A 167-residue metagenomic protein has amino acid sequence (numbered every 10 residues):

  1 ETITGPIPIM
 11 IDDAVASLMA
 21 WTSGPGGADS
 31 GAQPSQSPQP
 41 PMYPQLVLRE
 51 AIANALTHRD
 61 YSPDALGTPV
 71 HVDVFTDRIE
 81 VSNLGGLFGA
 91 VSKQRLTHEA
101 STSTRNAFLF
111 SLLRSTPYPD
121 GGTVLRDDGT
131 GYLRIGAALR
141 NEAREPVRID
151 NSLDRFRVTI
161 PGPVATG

Functional and structural regions predicted by a protein language model:
E1-D12, V47, I52, L56-T166: Conserved beta-strand-loop-beta-strand hairpin that lines the nucleotide-binding pocket of ATP/GTP-utilizing enzymes
G5, T22-I52: Conserved short strand/loop->alpha-helix "switch" segment adjacent to the catalytic nucleotide/phosphoryl-transfer site
P8-G24: Glycine-rich, acidic and aromatic/proline-enriched surface loops and short helix-turn segments that act as binding
A20-D29, S111-P119: Short regulatory "switch" loops immediately downstream of catalytic or recognition motifs within protein catalytic
